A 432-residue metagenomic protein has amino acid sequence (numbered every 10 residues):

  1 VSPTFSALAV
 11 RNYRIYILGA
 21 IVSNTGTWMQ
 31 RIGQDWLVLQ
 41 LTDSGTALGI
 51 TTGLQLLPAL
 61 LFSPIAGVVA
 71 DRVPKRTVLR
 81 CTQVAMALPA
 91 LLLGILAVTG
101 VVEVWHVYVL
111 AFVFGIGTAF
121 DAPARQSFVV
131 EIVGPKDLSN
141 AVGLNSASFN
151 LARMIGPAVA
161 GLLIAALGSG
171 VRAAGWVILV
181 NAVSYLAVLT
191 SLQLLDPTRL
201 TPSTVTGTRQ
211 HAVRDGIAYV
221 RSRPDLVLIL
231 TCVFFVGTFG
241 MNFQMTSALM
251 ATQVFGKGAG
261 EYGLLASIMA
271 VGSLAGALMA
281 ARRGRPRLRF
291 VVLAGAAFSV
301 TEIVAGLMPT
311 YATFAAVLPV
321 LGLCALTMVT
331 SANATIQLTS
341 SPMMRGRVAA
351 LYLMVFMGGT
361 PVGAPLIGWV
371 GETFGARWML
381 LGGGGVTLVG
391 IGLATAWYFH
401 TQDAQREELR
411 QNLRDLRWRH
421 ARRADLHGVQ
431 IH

Functional and structural regions predicted by a protein language model:
V1-H432: Alpha-helical transmembrane-bundle signature of multi-pass membrane transport and export proteins
